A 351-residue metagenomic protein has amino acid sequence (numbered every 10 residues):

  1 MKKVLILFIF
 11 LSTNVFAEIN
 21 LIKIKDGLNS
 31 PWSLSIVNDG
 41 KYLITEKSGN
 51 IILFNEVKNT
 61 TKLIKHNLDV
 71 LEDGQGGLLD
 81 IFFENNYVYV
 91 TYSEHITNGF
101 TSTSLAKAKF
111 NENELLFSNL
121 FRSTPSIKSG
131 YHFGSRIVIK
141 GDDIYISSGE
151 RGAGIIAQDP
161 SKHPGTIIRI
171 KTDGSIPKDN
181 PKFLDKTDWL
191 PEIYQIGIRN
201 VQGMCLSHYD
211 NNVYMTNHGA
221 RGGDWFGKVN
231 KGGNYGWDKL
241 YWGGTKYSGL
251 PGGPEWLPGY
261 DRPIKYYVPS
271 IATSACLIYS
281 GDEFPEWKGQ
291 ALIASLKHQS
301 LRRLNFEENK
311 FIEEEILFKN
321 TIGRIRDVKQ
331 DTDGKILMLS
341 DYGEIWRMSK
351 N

Functional and structural regions predicted by a protein language model:
M1-K2, I81: Short linear, low-complexity motifs centered on an aromatic residue
K3-T13: Sec-dependent N-terminal signal peptides
V4, S104, K162-T166: Alpha-helical scaffold elements adjacent to nucleotide-binding pockets in ATP/GTP-utilizing enzyme cores
E18-G154, G203-H218, P269-E307, D331 (+1 more regions): Acidic, Gly/Ser/Thr-rich repeat motifs that build Ca2+-stabilized beta-propeller blades
N67-D69, W242, T321: Short, acidic/turn-prone active-site loops that include or flank metal/cofactor- and phosphate-binding residues
G76-L78, E150-E315, G323, D331 (+1 more regions): Beta-propeller domain segments
E94, F121-S126, L184-K186, G243 (+1 more regions): Short, solvent-exposed aromatic-acidic interface loops
